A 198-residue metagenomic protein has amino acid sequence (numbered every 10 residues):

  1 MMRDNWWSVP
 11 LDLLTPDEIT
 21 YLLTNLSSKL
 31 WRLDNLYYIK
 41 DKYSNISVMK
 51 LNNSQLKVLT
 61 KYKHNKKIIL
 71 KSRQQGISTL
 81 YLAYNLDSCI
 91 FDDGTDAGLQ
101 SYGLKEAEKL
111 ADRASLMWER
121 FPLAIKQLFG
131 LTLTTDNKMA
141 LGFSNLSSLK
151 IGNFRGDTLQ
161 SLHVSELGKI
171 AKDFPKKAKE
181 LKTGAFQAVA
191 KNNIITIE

Functional and structural regions predicted by a protein language model:
M1-E198: Phosphate/NTP-binding elements of NTP-utilizing enzymes
